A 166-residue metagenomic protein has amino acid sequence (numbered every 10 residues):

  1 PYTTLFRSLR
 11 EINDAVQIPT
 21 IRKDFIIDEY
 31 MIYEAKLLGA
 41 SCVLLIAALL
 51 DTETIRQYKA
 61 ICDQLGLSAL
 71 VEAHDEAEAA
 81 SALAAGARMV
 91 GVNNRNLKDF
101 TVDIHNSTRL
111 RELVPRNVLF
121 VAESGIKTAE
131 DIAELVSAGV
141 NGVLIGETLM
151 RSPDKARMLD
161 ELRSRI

Functional and structural regions predicted by a protein language model:
P1-L5: Short, small-residue-biased leader/transition segments that mark boundaries at the very start of proteins
F6-A15, I21-R22, D28-L37, C42: Acidic/glycine-rich phosphate/pyrophosphate-binding loops and surrounding catalytic core that coordinate Mg2+
F6-R10, D103-R109: Charged helix-capping and loop-helix junction motifs
A15-I18, L37-V43, D63-L67, A84-G91 (+2 more regions): Glycine-enriched alpha-helix->loop->beta-strand junction motifs that scaffold or abut catalytic
I18-D28, S41-T52, L65-A79, G91-T101 (+1 more regions): Catalytic beta/alpha-barrel core
I27-G39, E76-A85, A122, I126-I145 (+1 more regions): Catalytic cores of alpha/beta
E34-T54, G91-F100, V140-M158: Glycine-rich phosphate-binding active-site loops on the catalytic face of alpha/beta enzymes
R109-L113, V136, R151-I166: C-terminal helical cap(s) of enzyme catalytic domains, especially alpha/beta-barrels
